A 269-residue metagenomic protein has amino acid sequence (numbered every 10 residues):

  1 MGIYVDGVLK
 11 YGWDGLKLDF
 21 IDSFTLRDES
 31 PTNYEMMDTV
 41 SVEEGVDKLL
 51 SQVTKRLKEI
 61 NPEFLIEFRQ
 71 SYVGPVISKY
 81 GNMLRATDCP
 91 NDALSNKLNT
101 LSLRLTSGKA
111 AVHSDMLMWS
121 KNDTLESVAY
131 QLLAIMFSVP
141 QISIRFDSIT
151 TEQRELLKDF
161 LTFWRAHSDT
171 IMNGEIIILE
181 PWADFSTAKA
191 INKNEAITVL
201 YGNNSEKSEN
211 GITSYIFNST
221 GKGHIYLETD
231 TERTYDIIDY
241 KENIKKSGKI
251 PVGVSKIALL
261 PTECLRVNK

Functional and structural regions predicted by a protein language model:
M1-D28, Q52-I60, I66: Substrate-binding cleft of carbohydrate-active enzyme catalytic domains
S23-D47, V53: Aromatic- and acidic-residue-enriched carbohydrate-binding clefts of CAZyme catalytic domains
L49-T262: Active-site-proximal substrate-binding groove within the catalytic cores of carbohydrate-active enzymes
R266-N268: Intrinsic low-complexity, polar/charged intrinsically disordered segments
